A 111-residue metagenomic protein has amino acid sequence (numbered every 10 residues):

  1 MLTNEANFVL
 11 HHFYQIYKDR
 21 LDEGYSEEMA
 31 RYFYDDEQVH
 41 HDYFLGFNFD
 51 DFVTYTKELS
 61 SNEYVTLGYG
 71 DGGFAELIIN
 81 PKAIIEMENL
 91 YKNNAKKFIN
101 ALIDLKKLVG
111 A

Functional and structural regions predicted by a protein language model:
M1-E27: Short alpha-helical segments that sit at the start of domains
V9-H12, Y55, A101: Charge-rich, solvent-exposed alpha-helical interaction surfaces
E27-F49: Short helix-coil junctions and helix-kink-helix linkers
L45-E63, F74: Short amphipathic alpha-helical interaction segments
Y69-A75: Short, Lys/Arg-rich nucleic-acid/phosphate-binding segment
A75-L108: Short, amphipathic alpha-helical interaction segments positioned at domain boundaries
